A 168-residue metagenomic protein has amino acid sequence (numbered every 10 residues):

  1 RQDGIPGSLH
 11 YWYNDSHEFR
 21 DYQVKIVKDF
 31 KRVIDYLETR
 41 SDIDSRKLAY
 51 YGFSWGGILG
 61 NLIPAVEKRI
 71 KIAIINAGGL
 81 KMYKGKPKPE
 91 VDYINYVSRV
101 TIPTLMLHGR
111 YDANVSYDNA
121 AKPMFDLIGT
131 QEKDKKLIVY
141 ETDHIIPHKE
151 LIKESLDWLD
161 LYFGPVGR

Functional and structural regions predicted by a protein language model:
R1-K28, K84-K86: Cap/lid segment of the alpha/beta-hydrolase catalytic domain
K28-Y96: Primarily recognizes the serine-hydrolase "nucleophile elbow" in alpha/beta-hydrolase and SGNH/GDSL folds
I74, L105-L107, I138: Conserved hydrophobic packing residues within short motifs/helices of P-loop NTPase cores of ABC-family ATPases
I94, Y117-K122, K153: Short, surface-exposed alpha-helical segments at coil->helix boundaries
V97-T101, L127-Q131: Short, conserved loop/helix-junction motifs that constitute active-site signature segments in enzyme catalytic cores
V100, M106-H108, D112: Short beta-strand/loop motif that positions the catalytic acidic residue of the alpha/beta-hydrolase fold
A113-A120, P147: Conserved alpha/beta-hydrolase "acid-adjacent" motif
T130-R168: C-terminal catalytic histidine-bearing segment of alpha/beta-hydrolase fold enzymes
